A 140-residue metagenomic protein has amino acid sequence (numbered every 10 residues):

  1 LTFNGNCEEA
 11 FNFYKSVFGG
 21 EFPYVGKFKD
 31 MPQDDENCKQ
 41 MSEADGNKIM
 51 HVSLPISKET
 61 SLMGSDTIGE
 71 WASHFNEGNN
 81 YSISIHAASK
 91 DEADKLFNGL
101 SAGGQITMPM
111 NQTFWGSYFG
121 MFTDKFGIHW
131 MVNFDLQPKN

Functional and structural regions predicted by a protein language model:
L1-M108, M121-N140: Glyoxalase I/VOC metalloenzyme domain signal
K48, F114-S117: Short, small/polar residue-rich loop motifs at catalytic or cofactor-binding pockets
